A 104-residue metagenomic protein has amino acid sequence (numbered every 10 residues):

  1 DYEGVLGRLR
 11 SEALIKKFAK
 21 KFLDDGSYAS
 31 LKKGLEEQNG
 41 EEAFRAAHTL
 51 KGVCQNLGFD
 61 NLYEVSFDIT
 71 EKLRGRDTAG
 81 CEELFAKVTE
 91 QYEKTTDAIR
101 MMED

Functional and structural regions predicted by a protein language model:
Y2-G52, N56, G75, A79-E103: Long, amphipathic alpha-helical coiled-coil segments characteristic of histidine-phosphotransfer scaffolds
V65-R74: Hydrophobic, amphipathic alpha-helical faces that serve as interaction scaffolds
